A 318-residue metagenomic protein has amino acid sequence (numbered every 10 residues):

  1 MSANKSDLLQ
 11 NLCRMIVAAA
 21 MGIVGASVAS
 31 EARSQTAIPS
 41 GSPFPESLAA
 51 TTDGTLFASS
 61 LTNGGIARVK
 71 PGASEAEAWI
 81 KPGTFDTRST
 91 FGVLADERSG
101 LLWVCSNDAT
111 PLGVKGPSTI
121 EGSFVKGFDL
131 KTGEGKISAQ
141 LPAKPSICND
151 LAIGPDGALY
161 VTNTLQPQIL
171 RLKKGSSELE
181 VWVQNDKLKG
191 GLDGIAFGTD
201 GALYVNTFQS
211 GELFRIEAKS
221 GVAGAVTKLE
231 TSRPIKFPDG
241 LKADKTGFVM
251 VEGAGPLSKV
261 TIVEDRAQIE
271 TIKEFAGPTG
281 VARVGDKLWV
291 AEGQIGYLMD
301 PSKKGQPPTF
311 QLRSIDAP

Functional and structural regions predicted by a protein language model:
M1-N11: N-terminal secretory signal peptides that target proteins for export/translocation
R33-I38, E75-G83, E134-L141, E178-D186 (+2 more regions): A short beta-strand motif characteristic of beta-propeller blades
P39-L56, T84-A109, L141-L159, K187-L203 (+3 more regions): Beta-rich, blade/repeat-based domains predominating in secreted/periplasmic proteins but also intracellular
G41, L56-T62, D96, L102-T119 (+4 more regions): Conserved beta-strand positions in repeat-built beta-propeller and related beta-rich domains
G65-A67, S123-K126, Q168-L170, E212-F214 (+2 more regions): A short loop-to-beta-strand structural motif that recurs across blades of beta-propeller domains
K70-S74, D129-G133, K173-S177, E217-V222 (+2 more regions): Short loop/turn segments that connect beta-strands within beta-propeller blades
G116-P155: Asp-box/WD-like beta-propeller blade repeats and closely related beta-sheet repeat scaffolds
A282-P318: Blade-level signature of beta-propeller repeat domains, shared across WD40, Kelch, NHL, RCC1 and BNR/Asp-box propellers
